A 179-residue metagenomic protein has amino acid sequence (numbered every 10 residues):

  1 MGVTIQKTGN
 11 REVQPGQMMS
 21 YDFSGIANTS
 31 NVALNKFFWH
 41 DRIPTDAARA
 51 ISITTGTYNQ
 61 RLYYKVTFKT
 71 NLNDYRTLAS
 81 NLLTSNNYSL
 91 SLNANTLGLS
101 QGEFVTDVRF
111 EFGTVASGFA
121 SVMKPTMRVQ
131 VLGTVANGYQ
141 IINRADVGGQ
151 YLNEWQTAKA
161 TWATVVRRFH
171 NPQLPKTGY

Functional and structural regions predicted by a protein language model:
M1-Q6, A48-I51, V131-Y179: Extracellular/luminal low-complexity Ser/Thr/Pro-rich, glycosylation-prone repeat/linker regions
I5, S30, D46, T55-G56 (+11 more regions): N-terminal compositionally biased, intrinsically disordered segments and leader/signal-like regions
Q6, K65-F68, Y75, L82 (+7 more regions): A detector of low-complexity, intrinsically disordered, Ser/Thr/Gly/Pro/Ala-rich segments
G9-I43: Short beta-strand elements of extracellular/lumenal beta-sandwich folds
P15, N31-A33, K65, K69 (+6 more regions): Long, low-complexity, polar and repeat-rich extracellular regions of very large Gram-negative surface proteins
F23-S24, N87-I141, Q150-Y151: Low-complexity, intrinsically disordered segments enriched in Ser/Thr together with acidic residues
S30-F37, S117-S121, N137-Y139, Q156: Extracellular carbohydrate recognition
N35-R109: A surface/secretory-pathway sequence property marking extracellular, secreted, or lumenal proteins enriched
